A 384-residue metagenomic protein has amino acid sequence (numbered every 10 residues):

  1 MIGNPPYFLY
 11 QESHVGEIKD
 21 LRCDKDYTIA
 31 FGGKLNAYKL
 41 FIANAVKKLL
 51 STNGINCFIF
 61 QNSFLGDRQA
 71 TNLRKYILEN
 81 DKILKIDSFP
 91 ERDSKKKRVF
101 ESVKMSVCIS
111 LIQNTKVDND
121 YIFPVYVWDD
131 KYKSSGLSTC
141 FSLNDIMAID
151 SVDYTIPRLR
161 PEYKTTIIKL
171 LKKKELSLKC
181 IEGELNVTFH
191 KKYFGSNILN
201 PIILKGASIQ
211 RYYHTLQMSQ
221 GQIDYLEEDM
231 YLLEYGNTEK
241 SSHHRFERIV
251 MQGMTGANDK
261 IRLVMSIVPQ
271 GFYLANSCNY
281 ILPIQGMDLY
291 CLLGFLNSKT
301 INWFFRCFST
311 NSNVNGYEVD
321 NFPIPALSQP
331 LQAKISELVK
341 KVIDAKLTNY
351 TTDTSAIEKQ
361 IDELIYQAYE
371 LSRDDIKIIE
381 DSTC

Functional and structural regions predicted by a protein language model:
M1-F194, Y273-C278, L289, N311-V319: Signature of N6-adenine DNA methyltransferases within the class I
I2, L137, F141-L143, S151-L185 (+3 more regions): Non-catalytic DNA-recognition/assembly elements of restriction-modification systems
L9, K39-I42, V46-K47, K97 (+3 more regions): Polybasic, glycine- and aromatic-enriched phosphate-binding surface used to engage nucleic acids
Q11-H14, R306, E370-L371: Short, function-defining helix-loop hinge/capping sites that tune catalysis or transport
K34, H243, E358: Residue-level marker of regulatory loop/turn positions in helix-turn-helix DNA-binding domains and in histidine
I42, A70, R74, L293 (+3 more regions): Hydrophobic face of alpha-helices
T71, L84, W303, C307 (+2 more regions): Short, flexible/disordered secondary-structure transition segments
I77-E79, K205, N297, E380: Alpha-helix boundary recognition
